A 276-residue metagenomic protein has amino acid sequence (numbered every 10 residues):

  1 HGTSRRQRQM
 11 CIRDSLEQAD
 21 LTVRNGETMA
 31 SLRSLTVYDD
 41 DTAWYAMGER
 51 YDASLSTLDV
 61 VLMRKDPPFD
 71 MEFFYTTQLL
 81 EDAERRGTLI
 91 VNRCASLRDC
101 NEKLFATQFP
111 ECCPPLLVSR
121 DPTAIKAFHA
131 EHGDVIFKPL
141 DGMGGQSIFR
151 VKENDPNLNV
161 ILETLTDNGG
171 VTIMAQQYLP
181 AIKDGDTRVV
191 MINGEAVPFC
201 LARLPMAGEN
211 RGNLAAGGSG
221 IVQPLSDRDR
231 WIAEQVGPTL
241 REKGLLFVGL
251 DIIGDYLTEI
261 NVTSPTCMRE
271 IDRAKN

Functional and structural regions predicted by a protein language model:
H1-I12: Single conserved hydrophobic/aromatic residue that forms the stacking wall/gate of nucleotide- or nucleobase-binding
D14, I90-V91, I136, M174-Q176: Structural detector of well-ordered beta-strand residues that form the stable sheet scaffold of enzyme domains
L16-V118: Conserved N-proximal alpha/beta basic substrate-recognition cap immediately N-terminal to, or forming the N-lobe
K65-P68, L140-G142, P265: Short glycine-rich anion-binding loops that position phosphate/pyrophosphate groups of nucleotides and phosphorylated
C94-L97, R203-P205, I253-Y256: Short glycine-enriched loops at secondary-structure junctions
P122-T123, A130-D134, D141-R230: Phosphate-binding site of ATP-dependent enzymes
A207-G208, P224-N276: ATP-dependent carboxylate activation and anion-phosphoryl transfer catalytic cores that bind Mg-ATP to form
